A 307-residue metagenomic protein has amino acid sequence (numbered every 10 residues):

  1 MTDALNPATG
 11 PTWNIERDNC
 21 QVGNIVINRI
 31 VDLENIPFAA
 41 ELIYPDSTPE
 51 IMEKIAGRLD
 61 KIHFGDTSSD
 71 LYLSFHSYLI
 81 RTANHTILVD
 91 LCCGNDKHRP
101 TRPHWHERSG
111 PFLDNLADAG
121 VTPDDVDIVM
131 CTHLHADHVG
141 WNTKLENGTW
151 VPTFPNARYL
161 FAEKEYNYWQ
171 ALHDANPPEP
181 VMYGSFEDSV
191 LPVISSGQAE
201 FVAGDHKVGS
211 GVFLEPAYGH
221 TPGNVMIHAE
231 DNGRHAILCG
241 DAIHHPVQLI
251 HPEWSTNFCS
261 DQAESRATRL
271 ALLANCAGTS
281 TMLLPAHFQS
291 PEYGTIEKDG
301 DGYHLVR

Functional and structural regions predicted by a protein language model:
M1-A117, D125-I128, G233-G240: Metallo-beta-lactamase
D3-N6, E107-V121, D125-D127, T153-P216 (+1 more regions): Metallo-beta-lactamase
D32-L33, L91-G94, L134, K164-E165 (+3 more regions): Active-site metal-binding loops of divalent metal-dependent hydrolases
P103-G110, D114, N232-R307: Cap/insert and terminal regions of metallo-dependent hydrolase folds
V126-D137: Metallo-beta-lactamase
V139-T149, T295-I296: Metal-dependent catalytic neighborhoods of phosphoester/phosphodiester hydrolases
V139-W141, F213-V225: Active-site glycine- and acidic-residue-rich loops that bind and position anionic ligands or nucleotide-like cofactors
V202-A203, M226-E230: C-terminal accessory segment of soluble enzyme catalytic cores
